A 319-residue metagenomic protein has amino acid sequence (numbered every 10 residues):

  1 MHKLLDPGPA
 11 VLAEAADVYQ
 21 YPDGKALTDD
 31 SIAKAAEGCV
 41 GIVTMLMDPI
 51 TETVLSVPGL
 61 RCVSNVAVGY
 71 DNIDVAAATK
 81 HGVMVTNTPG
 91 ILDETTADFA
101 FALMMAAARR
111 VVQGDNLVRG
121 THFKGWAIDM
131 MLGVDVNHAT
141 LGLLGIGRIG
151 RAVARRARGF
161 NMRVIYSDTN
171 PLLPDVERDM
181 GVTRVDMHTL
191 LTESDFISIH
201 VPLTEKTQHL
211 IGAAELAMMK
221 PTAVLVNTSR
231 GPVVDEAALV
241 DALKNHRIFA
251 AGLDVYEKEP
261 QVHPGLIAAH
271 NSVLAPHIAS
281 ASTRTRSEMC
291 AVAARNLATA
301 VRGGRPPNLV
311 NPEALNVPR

Functional and structural regions predicted by a protein language model:
M1, T44-M45, V66, L103 (+2 more regions): Short, well-ordered coil/turn residues at beta-beta hairpins and beta-strand->alpha-helix junctions within
M1-T86, G212, P318-R319: An N-terminal-biased, well-structured beta-alpha scaffold segment characteristic of Rossmann-like dinucleotide-binding
Y19, I165, P232: Conserved beta-strand positions in the Rossmann-like core of class I SAM-dependent methyltransferases
Y21-P22, V66-A67, V83-E94, M187-H188 (+2 more regions): Short beta->alpha connector loops at strand-helix junctions that form conserved, small/polar/Pro-enriched
P49-T53, T169-G265: Rossmann-like adenosine-cofactor binding region
H81, P89-T140, A152-R155, Y166 (+3 more regions): Phosphate-binding beta-alpha-beta segment of Rossmann-like dinucleotide-binding domains, i.e., the NAD(P)
V85, T222-R319: Rossmann-like dinucleotide-binding domain for NAD(H)/NADP(H)
I146-G147: Glycine-rich Rossmann-fold phosphate-binding loop(s) that bind the pyrophosphate of adenine dinucleotide cofactors
